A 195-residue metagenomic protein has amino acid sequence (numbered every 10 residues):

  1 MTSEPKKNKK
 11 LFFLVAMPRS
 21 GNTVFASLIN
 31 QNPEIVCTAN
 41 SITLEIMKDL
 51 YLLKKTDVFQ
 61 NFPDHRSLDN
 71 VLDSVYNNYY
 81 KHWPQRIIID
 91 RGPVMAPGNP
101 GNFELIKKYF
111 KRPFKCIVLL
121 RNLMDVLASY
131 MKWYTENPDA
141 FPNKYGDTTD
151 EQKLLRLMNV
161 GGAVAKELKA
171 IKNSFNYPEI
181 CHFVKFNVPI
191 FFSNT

Functional and structural regions predicted by a protein language model:
M1-W83: PAPS-dependent sulfotransferase catalytic core
K7-K10, Q60-F62, I88-R91, L154-L157: N-terminal start-of-chain detector that recognizes signal peptides and the immediate post-cleavage beginning
N8-K9, P84-R86, K111-F114: A general structural motif
L11-F13, R86-I89, C181-H182: Residue-level preference for the first positions of well-ordered beta-strands
P33-I35, I87, F114, E179: A structural micro-motif
L52, P93-V94, G98-T195: PAPS-dependent sulfotransferase catalytic domain
Y76-G101: Glycine-rich phosphate-binding loop used to anchor ATP phosphates in small-molecule kinases, encompassing both
